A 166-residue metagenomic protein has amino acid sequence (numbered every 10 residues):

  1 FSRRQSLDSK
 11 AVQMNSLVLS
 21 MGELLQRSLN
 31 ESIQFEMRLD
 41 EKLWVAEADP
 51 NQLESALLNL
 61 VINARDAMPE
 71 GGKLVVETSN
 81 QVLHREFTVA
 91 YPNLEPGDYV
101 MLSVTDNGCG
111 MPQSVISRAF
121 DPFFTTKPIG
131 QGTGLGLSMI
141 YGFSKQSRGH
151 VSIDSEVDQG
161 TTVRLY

Functional and structural regions predicted by a protein language model:
F1-Y166: Core catalytic ATP-binding domain of two-component histidine kinases
